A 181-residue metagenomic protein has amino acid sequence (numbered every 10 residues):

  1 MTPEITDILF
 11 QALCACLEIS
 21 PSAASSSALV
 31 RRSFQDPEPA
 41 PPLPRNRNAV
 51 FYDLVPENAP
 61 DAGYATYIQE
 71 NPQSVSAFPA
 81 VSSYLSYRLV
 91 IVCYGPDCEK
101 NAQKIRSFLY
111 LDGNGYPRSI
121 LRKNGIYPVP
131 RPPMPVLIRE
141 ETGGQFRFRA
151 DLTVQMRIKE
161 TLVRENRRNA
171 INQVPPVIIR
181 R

Functional and structural regions predicted by a protein language model:
M1-V75, P176-R181: Small/polar-rich, solvent-exposed N-terminal microdomains that initiate assembly or binding
E4, C98-Q103: Short, conserved charged micro-motifs
S25-S26, R32, A40-R45, F51 (+5 more regions): Aromatic/basic-lined ligand-recognition segments that form π-stacking hydrophobic pockets flanked by Lys/Arg to engage
T66-I68, Q103-L109: "Short basic amphipathic alpha-helical interaction patches in structured regions
S74-A80, E141-T142: Short beta-strand/turn micro-motifs at beta-sheet edges
V81-D97, I105, R147-I158: Oligomerization/assembly interface segments of phage tail-like spikes and tubes
K100, Y110-T161: Acidic-leaning, charged glycine-interspersed low-complexity segments
E160-R181: Mixed-charge, glycine-accented linear interaction segment located at domain edges/termini
